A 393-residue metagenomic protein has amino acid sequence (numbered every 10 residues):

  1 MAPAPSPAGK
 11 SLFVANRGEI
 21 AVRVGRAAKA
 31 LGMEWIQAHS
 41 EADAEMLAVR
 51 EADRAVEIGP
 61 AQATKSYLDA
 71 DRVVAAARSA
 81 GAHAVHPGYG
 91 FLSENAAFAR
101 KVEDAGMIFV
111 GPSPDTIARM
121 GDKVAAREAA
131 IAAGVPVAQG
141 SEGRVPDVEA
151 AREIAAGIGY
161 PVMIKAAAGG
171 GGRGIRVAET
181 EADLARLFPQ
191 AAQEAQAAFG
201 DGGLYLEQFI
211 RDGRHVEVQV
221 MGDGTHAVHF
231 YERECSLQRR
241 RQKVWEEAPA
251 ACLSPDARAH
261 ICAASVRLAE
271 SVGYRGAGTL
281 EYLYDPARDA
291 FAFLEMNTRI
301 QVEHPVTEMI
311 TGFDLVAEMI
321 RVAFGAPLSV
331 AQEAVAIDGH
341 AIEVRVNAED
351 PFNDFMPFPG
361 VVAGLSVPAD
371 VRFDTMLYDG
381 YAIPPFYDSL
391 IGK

Functional and structural regions predicted by a protein language model:
M1-L280, Y284-H304: N-terminal beta-alpha lobe that positions the nucleotide/phosphoryl donor in ATP/NTP-coupled carboxylate activation
A166-G169, P384-L390: Short, flexible turn/loop "capping" segments at secondary-structure junctions
A191-A192, L204-Y205, R214-E217, S265-R267 (+4 more regions): Glycine-rich, charged/polar anion/phosphate-binding loops that engage phosphate groups from diverse ligands
V218, E246, E343-V346, L390-K393: Short, hydrophobic beta-strand segments
L253-A287, N297-P351, P357: Active-site "cap" helix and flanking loop/linker of ATP-utilizing ligase/carboxylase catalytic domains
A264, L315-E318, V322, V361 (+3 more regions): Generic recognition of well-ordered alpha-helical segments
E333-Y387: Glycine-rich active-site loop/lid that clamps phosphate-bearing ligands
